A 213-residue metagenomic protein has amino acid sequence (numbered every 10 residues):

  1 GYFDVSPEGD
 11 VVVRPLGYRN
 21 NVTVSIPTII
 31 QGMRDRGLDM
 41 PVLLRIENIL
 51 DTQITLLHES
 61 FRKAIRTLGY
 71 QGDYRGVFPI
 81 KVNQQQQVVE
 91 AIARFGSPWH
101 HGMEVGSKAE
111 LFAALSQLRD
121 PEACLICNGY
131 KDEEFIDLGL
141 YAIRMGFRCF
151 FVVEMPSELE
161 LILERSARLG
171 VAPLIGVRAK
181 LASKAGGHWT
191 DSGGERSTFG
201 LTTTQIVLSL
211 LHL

Functional and structural regions predicted by a protein language model:
V5-Q84: Low-complexity, highly charged intrinsically disordered N-terminal segments that act as targeting/localization
G69-H212: Active-site-proximal beta-alpha core segment in soluble small-molecule metabolic enzymes
